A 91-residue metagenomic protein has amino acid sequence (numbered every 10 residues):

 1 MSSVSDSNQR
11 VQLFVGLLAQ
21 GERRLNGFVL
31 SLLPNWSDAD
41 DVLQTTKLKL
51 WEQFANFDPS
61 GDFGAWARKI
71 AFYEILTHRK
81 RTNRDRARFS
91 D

Functional and structural regions predicted by a protein language model:
M1, L17, L33-W36, E52-Q53 (+2 more regions): A subset of signal/propeptide-processing and intrinsically disordered low-complexity segments in secreted/extracellular
S2-G27, S37: A short, charge-rich alpha-helical start-of-domain segment used by transcription regulators
S7, P34, T45-D62, R81-N83: Sigma70-family region 2
S7-Q9, A39-V42, R84-R88: Short linear motifs in intrinsically disordered/low-complexity regions
G27, D41-L48, G61-Y73: Structural recognition of an alpha-helix C-terminal capping motif at a helix-to-coil junction
F28, L32, Q53, E74 (+1 more regions): Short alpha-helical functional segments enriched in proximate histidine and acidic residues
N56, K69-S90: Arg/Lys-rich amphipathic alpha helix in sigma70-family domain 2
